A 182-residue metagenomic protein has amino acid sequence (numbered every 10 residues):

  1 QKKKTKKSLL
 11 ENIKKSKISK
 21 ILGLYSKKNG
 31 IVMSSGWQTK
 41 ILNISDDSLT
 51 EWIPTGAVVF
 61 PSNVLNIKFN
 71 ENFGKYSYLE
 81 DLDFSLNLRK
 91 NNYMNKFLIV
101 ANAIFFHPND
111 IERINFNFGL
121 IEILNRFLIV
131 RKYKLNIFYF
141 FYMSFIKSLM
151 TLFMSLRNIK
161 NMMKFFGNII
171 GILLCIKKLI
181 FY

Functional and structural regions predicted by a protein language model:
Q1-K7, F69, F73, L88 (+2 more regions): Extended hydrophobic secondary-structure segments
Q1-N29, M94: Conserved donor NDP-sugar-binding/catalytic core segment of glycosyltransferases
K2-K3, L65, I104-F106: Short, solvent-exposed loop/turn segments at secondary-structure junctions
S26-M33, Q38-F60, Y76, R89 (+1 more regions): A recurrent flexible, glycine/aromatic-enriched loop bordering the glycosyltransferase active site that acts as
D46-D47, I53, N72-F73, M143 (+2 more regions): Alpha-helical hydrophobic/aromatic positions enriched in membrane-embedded helices and signal peptides
E51-I67, N72-N102: A short, conserved alpha-helix in the catalytic core of glycosyltransferases
F73-S77, I104-L128: Nucleotide-sugar-dependent glycosyltransferase catalytic core
N117-F127, R131, N136-Y182: Non-catalytic, C-terminal membrane-associated alpha-helical segments of glycosyltransferases
